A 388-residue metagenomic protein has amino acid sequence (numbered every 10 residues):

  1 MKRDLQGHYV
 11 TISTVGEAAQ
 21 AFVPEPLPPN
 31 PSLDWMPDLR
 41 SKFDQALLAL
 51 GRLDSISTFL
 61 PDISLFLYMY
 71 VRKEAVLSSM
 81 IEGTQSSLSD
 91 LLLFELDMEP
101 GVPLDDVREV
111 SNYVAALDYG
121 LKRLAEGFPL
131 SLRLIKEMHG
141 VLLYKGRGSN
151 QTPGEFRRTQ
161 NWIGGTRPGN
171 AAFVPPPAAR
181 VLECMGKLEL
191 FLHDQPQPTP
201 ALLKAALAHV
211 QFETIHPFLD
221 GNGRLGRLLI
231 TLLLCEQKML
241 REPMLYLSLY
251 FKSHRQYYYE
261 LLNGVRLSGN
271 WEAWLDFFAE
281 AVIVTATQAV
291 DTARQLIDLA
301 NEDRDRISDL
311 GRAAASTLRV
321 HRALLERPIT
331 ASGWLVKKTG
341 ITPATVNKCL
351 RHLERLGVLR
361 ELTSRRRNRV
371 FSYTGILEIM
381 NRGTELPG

Functional and structural regions predicted by a protein language model:
M1-G388: FIC/Doc superfamily catalytic core
